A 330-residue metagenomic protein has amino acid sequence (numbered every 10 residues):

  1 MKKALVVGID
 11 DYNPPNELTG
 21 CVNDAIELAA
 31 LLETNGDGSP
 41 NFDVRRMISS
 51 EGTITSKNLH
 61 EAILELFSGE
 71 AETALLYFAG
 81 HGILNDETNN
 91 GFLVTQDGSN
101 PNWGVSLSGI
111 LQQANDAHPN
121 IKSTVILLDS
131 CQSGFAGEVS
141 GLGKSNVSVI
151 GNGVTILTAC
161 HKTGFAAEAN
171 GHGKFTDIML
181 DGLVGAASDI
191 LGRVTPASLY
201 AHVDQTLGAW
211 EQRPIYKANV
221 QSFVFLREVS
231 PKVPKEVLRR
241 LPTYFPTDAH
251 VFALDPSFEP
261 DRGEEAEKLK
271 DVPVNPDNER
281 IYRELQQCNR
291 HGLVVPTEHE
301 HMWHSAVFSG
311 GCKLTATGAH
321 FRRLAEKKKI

Functional and structural regions predicted by a protein language model:
M1-N89, F245-I330: Boundary/activation segment at the start of structured domains
K2, P40-F42, I121-S123, G151-V154: Short glycine-/polar-rich loops that comprise or flank the Walker A/P-loop and associated switch/sensor motifs
G8, L32, T124-K217: Active-site-proximal C-terminal subdomain of hydrolase catalytic domains
C21-A25, W103, L107, H172 (+2 more regions): Amphipathic alpha-helical segments in well-structured domains
V22-D24, G91-T95, L142-N146: Glycine-rich, phosphate-binding/catalytic loops in enzymes
S49, T95-G98, A159-H161: Active-site donor-binding loop signature of nucleotide-sugar glycosyltransferases
S56-V139: Caspase-like (clan CD) cysteine peptidase catalytic core
G192-A197, W210, Y216-E279: Charge-rich interaction segments
